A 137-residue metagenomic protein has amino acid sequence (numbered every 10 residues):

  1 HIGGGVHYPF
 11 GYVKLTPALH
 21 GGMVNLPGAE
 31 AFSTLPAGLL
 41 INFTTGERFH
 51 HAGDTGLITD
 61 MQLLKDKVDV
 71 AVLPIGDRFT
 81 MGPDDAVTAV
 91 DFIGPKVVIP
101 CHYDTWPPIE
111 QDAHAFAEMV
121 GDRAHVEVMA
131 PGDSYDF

Functional and structural regions predicted by a protein language model:
H1-D66, A130-F137: Core dinuclear metal-dependent hydrolase active-site scaffold
H1-G5, D85-V87, D91-F137: Binuclear metal-ion centers of metallo-dependent hydrolases, dominated by the metallo-beta-lactamase
N25, E30-F32, D66-V68, T88-V90 (+2 more regions): General N-terminal targeting signals
A37-K96, C101-E110: Metallo-beta-lactamase
